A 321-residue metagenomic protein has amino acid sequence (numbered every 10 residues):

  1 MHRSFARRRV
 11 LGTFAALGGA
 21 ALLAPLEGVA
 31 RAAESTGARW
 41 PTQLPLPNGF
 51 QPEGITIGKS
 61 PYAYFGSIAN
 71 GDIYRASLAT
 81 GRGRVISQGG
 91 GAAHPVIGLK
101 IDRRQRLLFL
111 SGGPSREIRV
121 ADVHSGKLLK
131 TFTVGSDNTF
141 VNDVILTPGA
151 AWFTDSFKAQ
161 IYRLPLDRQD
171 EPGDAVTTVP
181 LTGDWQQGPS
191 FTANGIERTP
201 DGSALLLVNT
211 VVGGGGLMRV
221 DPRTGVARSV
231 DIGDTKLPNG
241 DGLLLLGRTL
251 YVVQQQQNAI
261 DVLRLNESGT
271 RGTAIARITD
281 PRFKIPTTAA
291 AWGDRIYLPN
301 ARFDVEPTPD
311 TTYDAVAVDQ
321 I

Functional and structural regions predicted by a protein language model:
M1-G18: N-terminal secretory signal peptides and thylakoid transit peptides that target proteins across membranes
P25-P45, G54-T56: C-terminal segment of N-terminal export signals and the immediately downstream linker at the start of the mature
W40-P45, R82-G89, L128-T133, T177-Q187 (+2 more regions): A short beta-strand motif characteristic of beta-propeller blades
P47-A63, I68, G90-L108, G135-W152 (+3 more regions): Beta-rich, blade/repeat-based domains predominating in secreted/periplasmic proteins but also intracellular
A63-A69, I101-D102, L108-S115, W152-K158 (+4 more regions): Conserved beta-strand positions in repeat-built beta-propeller and related beta-rich domains
S77-G81, V123-G126, L166-Q169, D221-G225 (+2 more regions): Short loop/turn segments that connect beta-strands within beta-propeller blades
V123-V176: Hydrophobic alpha-helical segments and helix pairs
R295-I321: Blade-level signature of beta-propeller repeat domains, shared across WD40, Kelch, NHL, RCC1 and BNR/Asp-box propellers
